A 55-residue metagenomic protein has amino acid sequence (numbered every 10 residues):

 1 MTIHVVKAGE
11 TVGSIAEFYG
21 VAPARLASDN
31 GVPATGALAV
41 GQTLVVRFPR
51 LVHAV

Functional and structural regions predicted by a protein language model:
M1-V21, Q42-L44, F48-V55: Primarily a LysM-type cell-wall glycan-binding module
S14, S28, A39: DNA-binding alpha-helical recognition surfaces that contact promoter or target DNA
A16, P23, A34-G36: Residue-level detection of beta-strand scaffold positions
V21-D29: Short, structured beta-strand/loop micro-motifs enriched in basic residues and often containing a Trp
V32-T35, V46: Residue-level marker of structural boundaries
